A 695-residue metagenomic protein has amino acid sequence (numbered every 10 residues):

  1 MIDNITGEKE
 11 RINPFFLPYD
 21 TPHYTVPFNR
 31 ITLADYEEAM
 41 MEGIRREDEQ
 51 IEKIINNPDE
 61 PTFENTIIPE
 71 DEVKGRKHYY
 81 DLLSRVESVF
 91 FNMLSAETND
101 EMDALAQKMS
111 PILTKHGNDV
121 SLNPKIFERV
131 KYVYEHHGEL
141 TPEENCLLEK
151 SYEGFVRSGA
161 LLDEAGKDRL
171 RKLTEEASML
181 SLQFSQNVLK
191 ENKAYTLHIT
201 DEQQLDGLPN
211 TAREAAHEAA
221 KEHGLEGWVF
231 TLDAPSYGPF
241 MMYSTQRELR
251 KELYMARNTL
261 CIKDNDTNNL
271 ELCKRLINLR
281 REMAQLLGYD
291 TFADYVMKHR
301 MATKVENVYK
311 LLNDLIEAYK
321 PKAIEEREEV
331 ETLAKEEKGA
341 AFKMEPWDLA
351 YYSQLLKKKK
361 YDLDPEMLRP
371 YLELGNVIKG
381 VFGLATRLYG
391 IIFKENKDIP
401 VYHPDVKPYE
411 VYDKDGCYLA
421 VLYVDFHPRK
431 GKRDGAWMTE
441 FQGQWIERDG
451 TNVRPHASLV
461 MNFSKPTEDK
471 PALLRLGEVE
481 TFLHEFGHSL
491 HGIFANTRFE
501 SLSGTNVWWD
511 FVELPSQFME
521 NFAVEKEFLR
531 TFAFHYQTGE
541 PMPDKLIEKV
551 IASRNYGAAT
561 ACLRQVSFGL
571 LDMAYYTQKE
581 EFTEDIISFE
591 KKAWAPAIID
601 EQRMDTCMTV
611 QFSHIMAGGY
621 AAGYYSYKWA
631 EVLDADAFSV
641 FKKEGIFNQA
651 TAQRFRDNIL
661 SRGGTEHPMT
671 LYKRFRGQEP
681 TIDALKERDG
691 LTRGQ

Functional and structural regions predicted by a protein language model:
I2-L208, F641: N-terminal helix-rich structural modules
D3-E38, E42, V229, N376 (+8 more regions): C-terminal, non-catalytic "cap/extension" segments appended to globular domains
D20-D35, S88-M109, V130-K172, V229-E271 (+6 more regions): Short His/Asp/Glu-rich catalytic/ion-coordination signatures at enzyme active sites or charged loops
R45, E49, K53-E60, L82-N99 (+25 more regions): Intrinsically disordered or highly flexible coil/loop and linker segments, enriched in small and charged/polar residues
H78-N92, E149, E153, M255 (+3 more regions): Short, hydrophobic/amphipathic alpha-helical patches that form generic packing surfaces within helical domains
E143, L147-E149, Q186, K190-T231 (+9 more regions): Active-site-proximal, well-structured secondary-structure segments within enzyme catalytic domains
S464-L483: Short pre-active-site segment immediately N-terminal to the catalytic Zn-binding motif
